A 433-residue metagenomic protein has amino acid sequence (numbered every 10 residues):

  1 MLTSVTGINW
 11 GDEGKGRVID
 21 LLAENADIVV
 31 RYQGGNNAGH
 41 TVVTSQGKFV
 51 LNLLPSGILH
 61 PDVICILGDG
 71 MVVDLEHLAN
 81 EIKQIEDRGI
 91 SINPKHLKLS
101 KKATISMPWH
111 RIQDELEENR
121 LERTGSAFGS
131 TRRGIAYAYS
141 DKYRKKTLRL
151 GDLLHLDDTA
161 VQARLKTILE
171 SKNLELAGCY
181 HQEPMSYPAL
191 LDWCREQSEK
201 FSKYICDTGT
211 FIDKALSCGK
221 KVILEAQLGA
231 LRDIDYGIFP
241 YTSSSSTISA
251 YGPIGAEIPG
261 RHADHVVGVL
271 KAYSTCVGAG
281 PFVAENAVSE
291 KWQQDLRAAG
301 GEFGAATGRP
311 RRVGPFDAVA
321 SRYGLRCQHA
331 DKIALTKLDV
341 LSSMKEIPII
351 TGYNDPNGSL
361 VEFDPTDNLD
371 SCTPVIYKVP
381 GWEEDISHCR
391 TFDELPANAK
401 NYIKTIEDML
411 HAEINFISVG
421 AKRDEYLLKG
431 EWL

Functional and structural regions predicted by a protein language model:
M1-L433: Non-transmembrane, aqueous-exposed alpha-helical and coiled segments at domain scale
